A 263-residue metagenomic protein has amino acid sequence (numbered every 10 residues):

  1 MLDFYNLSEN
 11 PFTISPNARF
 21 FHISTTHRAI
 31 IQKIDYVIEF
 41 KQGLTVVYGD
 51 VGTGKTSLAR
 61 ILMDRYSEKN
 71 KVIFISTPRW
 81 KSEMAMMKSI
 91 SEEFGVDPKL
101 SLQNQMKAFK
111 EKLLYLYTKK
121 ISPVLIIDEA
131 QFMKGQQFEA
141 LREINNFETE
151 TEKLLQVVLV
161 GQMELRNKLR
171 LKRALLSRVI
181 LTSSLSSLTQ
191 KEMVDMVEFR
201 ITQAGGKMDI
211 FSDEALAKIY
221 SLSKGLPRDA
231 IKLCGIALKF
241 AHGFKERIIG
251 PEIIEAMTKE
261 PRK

Functional and structural regions predicted by a protein language model:
M1-Q42, E255, K259, K263: A short, basic N-terminal segment
L7-F12, K71, K81-L100: Conserved NTP-binding/hydrolysis module of P-loop NTPases
F40-L62: Walker A/P-loop nucleotide-binding motif
T45, E68-P78: Conserved catalytic segments around the Walker B and adjacent sensor/switch elements of P-loop NTPase domains
L62-Y66, M163-I180: Short regulatory helix/loop adjacent to the ATP-binding pocket of P-loop NTPases
S76-R79, K168-L169, I180-V194: Conserved AAA+ ATPase "SRH/arginine-finger" region at the nucleotide-binding site
L114, T118-L159, E164-R170: Conserved Walker B catalytic segment
N167, A174, K191-E198, T202-K263: C-terminal alpha-helical "lid" subdomain
